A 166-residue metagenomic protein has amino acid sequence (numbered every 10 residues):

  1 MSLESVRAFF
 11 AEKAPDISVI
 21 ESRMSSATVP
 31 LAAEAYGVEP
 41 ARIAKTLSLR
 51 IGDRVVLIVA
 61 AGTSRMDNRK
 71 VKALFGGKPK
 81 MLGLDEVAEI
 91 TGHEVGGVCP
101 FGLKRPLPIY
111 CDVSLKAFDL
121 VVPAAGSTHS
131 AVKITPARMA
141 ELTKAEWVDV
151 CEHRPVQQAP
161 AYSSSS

Functional and structural regions predicted by a protein language model:
M1-S166: Extended, low-hydrophobicity, polar/charged segments
